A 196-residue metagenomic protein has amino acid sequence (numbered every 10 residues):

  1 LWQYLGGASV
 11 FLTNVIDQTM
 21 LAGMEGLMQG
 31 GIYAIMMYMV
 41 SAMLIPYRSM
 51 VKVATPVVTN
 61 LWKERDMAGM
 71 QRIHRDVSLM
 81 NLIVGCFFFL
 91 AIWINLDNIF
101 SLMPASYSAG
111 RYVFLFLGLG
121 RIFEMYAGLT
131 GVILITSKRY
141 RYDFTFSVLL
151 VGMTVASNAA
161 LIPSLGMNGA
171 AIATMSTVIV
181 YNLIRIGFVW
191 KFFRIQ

Functional and structural regions predicted by a protein language model:
L1-N14, V53, V57-R72, F192-Q196: Interhelical loop/hinge segments that connect adjacent transmembrane helices in multipass membrane
W2-Y4, D17-T19, G31-R48, L79-M80 (+1 more regions): Alpha-helical transmembrane segments of polytopic membrane transporters and translocases
Q3, L21-S41, G69, S108-R111 (+1 more regions): Interfacial/gating helices of multi-pass transporter permease domains
L27, I92-I122, G128, N168: Interfacial segments at transmembrane-helix termini and the short loops linking adjacent helices
A34, D66-N95, Y107, R111-F114: Interfacial transmembrane-helix starts/ends
M36-S78, G131-T136: Helix-loop junctions and terminal segments of transmembrane helices in multi-pass membrane transport/translocation
G118-L149, V189-F193: Membrane-interface junctions at transmembrane-helix termini in multi-pass inner-membrane proteins
R141, V148-L183, G187-W190, I195: Membrane-interface helix-loop junctions in multi-pass transport and translocation proteins
